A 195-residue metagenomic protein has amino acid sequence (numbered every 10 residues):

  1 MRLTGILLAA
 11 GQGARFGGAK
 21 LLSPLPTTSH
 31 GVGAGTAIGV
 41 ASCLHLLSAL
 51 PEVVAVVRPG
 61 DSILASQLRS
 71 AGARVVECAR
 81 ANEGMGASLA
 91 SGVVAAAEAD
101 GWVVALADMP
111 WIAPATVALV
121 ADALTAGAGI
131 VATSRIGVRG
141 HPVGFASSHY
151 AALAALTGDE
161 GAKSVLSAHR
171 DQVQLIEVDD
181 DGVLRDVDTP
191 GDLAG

Functional and structural regions predicted by a protein language model:
M1, G5, T157-G195: Conserved alpha/beta core of the MobA/IspD/sugar-nucleotide pyrophosphorylase nucleotidyltransferase superfamily
R2-R139, S147, D171-V178: Nucleotide and nucleotide-moiety/phosphate-recognizing core
I63-L64, A152, D186: Phosphate- and divalent-cation-binding pockets in alpha/beta enzyme and binding domains that engage nucleotide-derived
S88-A90, V143, D186-T189: Short secondary-structure transition/capping segments
V138-H169: Short, glycine-/small-residue-rich phosphate/pyrophosphate-handling segment
